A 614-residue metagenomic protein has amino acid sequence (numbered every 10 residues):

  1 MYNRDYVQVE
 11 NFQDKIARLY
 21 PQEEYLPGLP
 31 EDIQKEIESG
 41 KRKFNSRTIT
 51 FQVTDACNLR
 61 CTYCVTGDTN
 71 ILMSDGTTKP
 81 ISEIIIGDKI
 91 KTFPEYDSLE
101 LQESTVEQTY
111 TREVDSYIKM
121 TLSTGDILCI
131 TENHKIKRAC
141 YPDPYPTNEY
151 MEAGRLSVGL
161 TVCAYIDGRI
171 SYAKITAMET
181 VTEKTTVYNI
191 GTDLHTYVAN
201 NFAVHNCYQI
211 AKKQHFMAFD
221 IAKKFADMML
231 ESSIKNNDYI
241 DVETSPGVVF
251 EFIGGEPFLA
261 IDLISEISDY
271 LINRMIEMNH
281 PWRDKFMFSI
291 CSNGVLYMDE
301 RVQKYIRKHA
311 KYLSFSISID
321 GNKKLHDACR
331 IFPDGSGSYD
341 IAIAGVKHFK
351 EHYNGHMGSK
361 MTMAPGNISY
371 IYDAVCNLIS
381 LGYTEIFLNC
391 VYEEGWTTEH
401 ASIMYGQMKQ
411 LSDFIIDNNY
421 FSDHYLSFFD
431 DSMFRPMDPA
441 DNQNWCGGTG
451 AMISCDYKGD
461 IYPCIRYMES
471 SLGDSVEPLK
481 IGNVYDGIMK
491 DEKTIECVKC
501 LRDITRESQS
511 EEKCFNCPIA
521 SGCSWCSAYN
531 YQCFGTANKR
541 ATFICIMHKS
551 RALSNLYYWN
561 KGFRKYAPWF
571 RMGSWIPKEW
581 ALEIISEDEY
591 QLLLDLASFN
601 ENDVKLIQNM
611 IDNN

Functional and structural regions predicted by a protein language model:
Y2-T50, N237-E243: N-terminal [4Fe-4S]-dependent radical SAM core
K43-F44, T50-V65, C207-D220: Canonical Radical SAM [4Fe-4S] cluster-binding loop centered on the CxxxCxxC motif and its immediate flanking residues
A56-Y63, Y208-Q209, P463-R466, E511-Y529 (+1 more regions): Local cysteine-cluster metal-coordination motifs and their immediate loop/turn environment, predominantly Fe-S cluster
C64-C207: Autoprocessing domains of the Hint superfamily
V114, C446-G450: Short, small/polar residue-rich loop motifs at catalytic or cofactor-binding pockets
F219-I253, A260-C390: Radical SAM/AdoMet-radical enzyme domain recognition
A226-I253, T542-S586: Short Fe-S-cluster ligation motifs
G406-R435, Y467-N516: C-terminal accessory region of radical SAM enzymes
